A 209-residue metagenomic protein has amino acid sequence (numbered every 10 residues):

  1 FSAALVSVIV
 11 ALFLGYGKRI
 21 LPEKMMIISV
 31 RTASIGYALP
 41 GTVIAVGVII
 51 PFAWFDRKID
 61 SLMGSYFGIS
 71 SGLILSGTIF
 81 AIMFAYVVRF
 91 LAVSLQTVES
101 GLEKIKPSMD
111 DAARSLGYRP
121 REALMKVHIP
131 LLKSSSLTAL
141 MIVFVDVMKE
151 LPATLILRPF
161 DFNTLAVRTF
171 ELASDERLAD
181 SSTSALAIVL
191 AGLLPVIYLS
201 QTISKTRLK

Functional and structural regions predicted by a protein language model:
F1-K18: Transmembrane alpha-helix signature in integral membrane proteins
F13-V48: Cytoplasmic-entry segments and transmembrane alpha-helices of multi-pass inner-membrane transporters
G17-K18, M25, E99-D110, R114 (+5 more regions): C-terminal transmembrane helix and the adjacent membrane-cytosol boundary/short C-terminal tail of inner/organellar
M25-S29, A45-V87, R121, L157-F160: Membrane-interfacial helix termini and adjacent extracytoplasmic/periplasmic loops of multi-pass transporters
I35, L39, V88, L95-V98 (+2 more regions): Transmembrane alpha-helices
A45-K58, A85-V88, T97-S100, A139-K149 (+2 more regions): A structural signal for multi-pass alpha-helical bundles of membrane permease subunits that mediate small-molecule
L75-R114, A139-L140: Membrane-cytosol interface at the C-terminal ends of specific transmembrane alpha-helices in multi-pass membrane
M148, T154-I197: Interhelical loop and adjacent transmembrane-helix boundary motif in polytopic membrane transport permeases
